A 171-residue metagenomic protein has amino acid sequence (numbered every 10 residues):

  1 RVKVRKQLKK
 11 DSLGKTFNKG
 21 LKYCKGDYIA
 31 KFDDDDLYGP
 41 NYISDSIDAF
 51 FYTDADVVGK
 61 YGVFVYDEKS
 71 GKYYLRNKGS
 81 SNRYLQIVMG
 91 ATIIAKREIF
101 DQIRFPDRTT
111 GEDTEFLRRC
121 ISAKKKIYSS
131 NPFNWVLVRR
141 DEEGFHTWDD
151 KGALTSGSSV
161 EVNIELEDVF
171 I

Functional and structural regions predicted by a protein language model:
Q7-C24: Glycine-rich, basic loop-to-helix element that forms the pyrophosphate-binding segment of sugar-nucleotide handling
G14, L75-A95: A recurrent flexible, glycine/aromatic-enriched loop bordering the glycosyltransferase active site that acts as
K25-G26, V88-I103: Conserved nucleotide-sugar donor-binding and metal-coordinating catalytic region shared by glycosyltransferases
G26, T53-D56, K125: Short, high-confidence coil segments that cap the C-terminus of an alpha-helix and link into the following beta-strand
I29: Short aromatic/hydrophobic "clamp" motif used to bind/position activated sugar donors
D33-L37: The conserved acidic donor/metal-binding loop of glycosyltransferases
N41-K72: Conserved donor NDP-sugar-binding/catalytic core segment of glycosyltransferases
I103-I171: C-terminal catalytic/acceptor-binding lobe
